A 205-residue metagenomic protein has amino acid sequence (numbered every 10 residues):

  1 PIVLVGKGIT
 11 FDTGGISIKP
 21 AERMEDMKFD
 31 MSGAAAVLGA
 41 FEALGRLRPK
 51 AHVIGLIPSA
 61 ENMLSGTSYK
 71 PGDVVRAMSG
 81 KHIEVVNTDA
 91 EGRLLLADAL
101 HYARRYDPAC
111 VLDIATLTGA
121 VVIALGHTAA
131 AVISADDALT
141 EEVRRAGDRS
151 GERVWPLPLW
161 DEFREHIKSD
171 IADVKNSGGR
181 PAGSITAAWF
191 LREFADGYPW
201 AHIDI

Functional and structural regions predicted by a protein language model:
P1-I205: A generic structural signal for tightly packed, nonpolar segments enriched in small/aliphatic residues
